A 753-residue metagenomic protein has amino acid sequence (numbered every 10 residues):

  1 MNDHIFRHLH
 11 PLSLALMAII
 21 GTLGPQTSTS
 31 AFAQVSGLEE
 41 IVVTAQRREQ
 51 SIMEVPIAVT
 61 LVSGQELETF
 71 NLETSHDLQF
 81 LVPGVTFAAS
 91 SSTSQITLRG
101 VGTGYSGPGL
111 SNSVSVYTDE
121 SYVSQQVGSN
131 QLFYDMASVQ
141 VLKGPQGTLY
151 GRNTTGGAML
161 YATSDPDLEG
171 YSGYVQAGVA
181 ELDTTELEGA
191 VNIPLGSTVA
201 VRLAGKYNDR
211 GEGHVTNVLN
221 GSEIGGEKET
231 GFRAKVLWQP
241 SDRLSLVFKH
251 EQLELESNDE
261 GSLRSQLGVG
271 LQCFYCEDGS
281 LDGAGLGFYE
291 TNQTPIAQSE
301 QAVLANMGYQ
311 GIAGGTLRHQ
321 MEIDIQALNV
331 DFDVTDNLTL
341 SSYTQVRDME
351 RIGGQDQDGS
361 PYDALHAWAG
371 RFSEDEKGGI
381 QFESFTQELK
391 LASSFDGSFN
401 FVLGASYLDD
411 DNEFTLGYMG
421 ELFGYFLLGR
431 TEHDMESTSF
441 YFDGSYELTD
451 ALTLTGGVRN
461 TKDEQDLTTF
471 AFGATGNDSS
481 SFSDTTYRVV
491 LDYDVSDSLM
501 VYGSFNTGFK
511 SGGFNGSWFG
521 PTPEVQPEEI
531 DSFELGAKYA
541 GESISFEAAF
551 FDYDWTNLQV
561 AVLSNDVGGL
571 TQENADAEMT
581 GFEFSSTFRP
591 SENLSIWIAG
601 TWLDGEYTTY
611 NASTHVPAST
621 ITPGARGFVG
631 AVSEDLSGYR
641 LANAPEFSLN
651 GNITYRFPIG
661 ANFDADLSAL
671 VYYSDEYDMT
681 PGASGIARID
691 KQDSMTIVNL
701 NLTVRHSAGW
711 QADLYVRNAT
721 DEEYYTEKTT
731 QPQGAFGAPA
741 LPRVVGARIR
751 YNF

Functional and structural regions predicted by a protein language model:
M1-F70, H76-L81, N192, D242 (+3 more regions): N-terminal Sec signal peptide and the immediately downstream disordered periplasmic leader that contains the TonB box
S36-L168, L535: Acidic, small-polar-rich N-terminal luminal/periplasmic segments of exported/outer-membrane proteins
S111-S113, Q125, L132-K143, T148-F232 (+6 more regions): Outer-membrane beta-barrel translocator/receptor signature
L160, E169-G170, Q176-G178, A190-T291 (+4 more regions): Periplasmic-side early beta-strands and strand-to-turn transitions of outer-membrane beta-barrels
L237-S241, L391-S394, N400, S406-L408 (+2 more regions): Structural signature of Gram-negative outer-membrane beta-barrels, strongest in the C-terminal barrel of TonB-dependent
N329-D333, T339-Q355, D494, M500-K510 (+3 more regions): Membrane-embedded beta-barrel scaffold of Gram-negative outer-membrane proteins
F401, T449-L454, D552, E573-P681: Gram-negative outer-membrane beta-barrel transporters
V671-G682, T703-F753: C-terminal beta-signal and adjacent terminal beta-strands/loops of Gram-negative outer-membrane beta-barrel proteins
